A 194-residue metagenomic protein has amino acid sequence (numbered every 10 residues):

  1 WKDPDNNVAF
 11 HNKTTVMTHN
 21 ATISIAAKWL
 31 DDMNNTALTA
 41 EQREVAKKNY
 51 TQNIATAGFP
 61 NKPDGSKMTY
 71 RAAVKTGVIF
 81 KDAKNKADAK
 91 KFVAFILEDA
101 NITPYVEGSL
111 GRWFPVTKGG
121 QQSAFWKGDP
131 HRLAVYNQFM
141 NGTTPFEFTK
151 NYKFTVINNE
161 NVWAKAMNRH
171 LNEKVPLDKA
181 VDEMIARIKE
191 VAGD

Functional and structural regions predicted by a protein language model:
W1-N85: Extracytoplasmic/periplasmic substrate-binding proteins
P4, A83-A87, K153-I157, N161 (+1 more regions): Soluble non-cytosolic domains of exported or imported proteins
N12, E107, N172-K174: Charged, alpha-helical scaffolding/interaction elements associated with membrane systems
T15-V16, N101, T144-P145, V175-P176 (+1 more regions): Generic structural signal for secondary-structure transition and capping sites
T15-V16, V74-G111: Bilobed periplasmic-binding protein/Venus flytrap-like ligand-binding cleft at the lobe interface of extracytoplasmic
N49-N61, E107-K165, R169: Long, aromatic- and glycine/proline-rich binding clefts that accommodate carbohydrate-like moieties
R169-M184: Short, charged, surface-exposed loops that flank catalytic or proteolytic processing sites
R187-D194: Short arginine-rich
